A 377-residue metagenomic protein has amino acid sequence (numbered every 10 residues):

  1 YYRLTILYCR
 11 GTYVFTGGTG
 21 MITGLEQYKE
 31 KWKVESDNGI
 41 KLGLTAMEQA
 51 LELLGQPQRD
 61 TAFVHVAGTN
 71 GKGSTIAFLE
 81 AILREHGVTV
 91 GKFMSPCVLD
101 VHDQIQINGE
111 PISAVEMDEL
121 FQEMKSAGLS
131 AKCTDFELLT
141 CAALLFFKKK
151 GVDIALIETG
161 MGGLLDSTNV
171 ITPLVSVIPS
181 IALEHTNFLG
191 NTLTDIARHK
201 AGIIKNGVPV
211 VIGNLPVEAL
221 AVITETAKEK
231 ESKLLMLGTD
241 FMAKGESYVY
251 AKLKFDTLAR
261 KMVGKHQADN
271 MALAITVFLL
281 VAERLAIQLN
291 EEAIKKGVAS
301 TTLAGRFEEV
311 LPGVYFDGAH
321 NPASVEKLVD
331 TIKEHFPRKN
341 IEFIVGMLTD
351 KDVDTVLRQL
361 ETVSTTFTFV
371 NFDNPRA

Functional and structural regions predicted by a protein language model:
Y8, F15-G68, T75-A77, A81-H86 (+1 more regions): Short functional linear segments
L44, E48-R59, E85-I171, L189 (+1 more regions): ATP-dependent carboxylate-amine ligase catalytic core
V90, V210, K233-L235: Hydrophobic beta-strand scaffold residues
L139-F188, L220-T257: Extended acidic/charged loop-beta regions that coordinate divalent cations and stabilize anionic phosphate/carboxylate
K149, I154-T159, D166-V177, I181-H185 (+2 more regions): Nucleotide phosphate-binding/pyrophosphate-handling subdomain across enzymes that bind or process nucleotide phosphates
A197-N206: Membrane-proximal helix-turn-helix segments that form the acceptor-binding/catalytic region of lipid-linked
K205-N214: Short loop-to-beta-strand entry elements in the cores of soluble alpha/beta enzymes
P216-L235, K244-S247, G313-V314, P322-A323 (+1 more regions): C-terminal helical cap/extension that packs against the catalytic core of soluble nucleotide-cofactor enzymes
